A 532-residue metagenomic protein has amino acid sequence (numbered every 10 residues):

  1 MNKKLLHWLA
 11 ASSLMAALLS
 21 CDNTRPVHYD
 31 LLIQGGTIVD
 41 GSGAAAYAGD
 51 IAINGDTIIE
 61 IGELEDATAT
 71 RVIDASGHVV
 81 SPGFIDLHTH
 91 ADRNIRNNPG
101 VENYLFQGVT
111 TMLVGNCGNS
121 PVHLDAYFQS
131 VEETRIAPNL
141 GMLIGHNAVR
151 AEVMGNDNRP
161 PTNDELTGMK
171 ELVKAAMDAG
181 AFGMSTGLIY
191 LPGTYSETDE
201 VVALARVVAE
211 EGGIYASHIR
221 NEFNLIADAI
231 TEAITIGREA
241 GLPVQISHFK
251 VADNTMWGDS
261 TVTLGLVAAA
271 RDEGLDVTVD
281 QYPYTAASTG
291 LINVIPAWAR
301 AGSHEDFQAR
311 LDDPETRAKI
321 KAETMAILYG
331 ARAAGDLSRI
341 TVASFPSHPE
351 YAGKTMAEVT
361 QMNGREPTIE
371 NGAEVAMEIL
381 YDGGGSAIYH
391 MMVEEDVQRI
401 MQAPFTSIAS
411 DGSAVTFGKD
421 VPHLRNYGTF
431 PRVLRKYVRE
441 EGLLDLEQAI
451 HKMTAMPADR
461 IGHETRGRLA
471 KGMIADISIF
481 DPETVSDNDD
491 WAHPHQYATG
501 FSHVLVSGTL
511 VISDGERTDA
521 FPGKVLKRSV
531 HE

Functional and structural regions predicted by a protein language model:
M1-L9: Bacterial N-terminal signal peptides that target proteins for export
L18-S20: C-terminal motif of bacterial Sec signal peptides marking the signal peptidase cleavage site
R25-Q34, I38-G83, D487: Histidine-rich, glycine-flanked metal-binding segment
G36, F307, D313, R399-F405 (+2 more regions): C-terminal cap of metal-dependent C-N hydrolases
I38-D50, A357, G384-V397, E441-I450 (+1 more regions): Acidic, glycine-enriched loop/beta-strand segments at the rims of small-molecule binding/catalytic pockets
A75-V80, F84-T89, R96-T186, A205-G212 (+2 more regions): Divalent-metal coordination cores built from histidine and acidic residues
L143-I144, A148, E152-N163, M169-L191 (+4 more regions): Active-site neighborhoods of metal-dependent hydrolases
A175-E232: Divalent metal-binding pocket/active-site signature
